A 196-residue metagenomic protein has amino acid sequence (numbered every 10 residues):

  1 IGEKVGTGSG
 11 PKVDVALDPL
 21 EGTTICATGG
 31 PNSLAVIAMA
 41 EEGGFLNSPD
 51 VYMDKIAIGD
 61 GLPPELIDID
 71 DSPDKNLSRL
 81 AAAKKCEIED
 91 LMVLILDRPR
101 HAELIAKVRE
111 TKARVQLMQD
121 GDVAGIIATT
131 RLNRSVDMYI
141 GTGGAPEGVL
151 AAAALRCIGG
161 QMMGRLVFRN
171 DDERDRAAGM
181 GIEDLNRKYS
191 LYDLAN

Functional and structural regions predicted by a protein language model:
I1-A40: Flexible, acidic active-site loops/lids enriched in D/E/S/T/G that coordinate Mg2+ and/or position polar
E3-S9, D60-L66, R109-T111, V167-R174: A generic short-segment signal for beta-strand/edge and adjacent turn/coil regions
G10, G30, M39, I58-P63 (+3 more regions): Short capping/connector residues at structural and topological boundaries
T24, P63-E65, Y139: A short glycine/serine-rich beta->alpha loop
A40-D68: Flexible glycine-/small-residue-enriched beta->alpha junction loops that bind anionic phosphate/pyrophosphate groups
D71-N196: An extended, acidic
